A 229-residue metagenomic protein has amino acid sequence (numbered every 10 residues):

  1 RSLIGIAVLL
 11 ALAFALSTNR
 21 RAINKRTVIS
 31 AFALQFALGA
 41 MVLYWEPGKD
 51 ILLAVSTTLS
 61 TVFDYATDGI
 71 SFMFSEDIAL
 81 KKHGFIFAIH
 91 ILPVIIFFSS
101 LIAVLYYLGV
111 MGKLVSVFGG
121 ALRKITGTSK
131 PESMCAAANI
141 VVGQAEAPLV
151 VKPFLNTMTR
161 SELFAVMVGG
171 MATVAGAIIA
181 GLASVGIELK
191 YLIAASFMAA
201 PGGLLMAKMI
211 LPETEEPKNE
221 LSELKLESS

Functional and structural regions predicted by a protein language model:
R1-A7, H90: Structural signature of hydrophobic alpha-helical transmembrane segments
I6-L16, A31-L43, I95-V104, G176-G181 (+1 more regions): Hydrophobic core segments of alpha-helical transmembrane domains in multi-pass membrane transport and ion-translocation
A11-R20, Y106, L149-P153: C-terminal ends of transmembrane helices
A22-A33, I187-A195: Alpha-helical transmembrane segments and their helix-start/interface "positive-inside/aromatic belt" motifs in integral
K25-A33, L163-V168, S222: Cytoplasmic-side transmembrane-helix entry/capping segments in multi-pass membrane proteins
W45-N139: Membrane-embedded alpha-helical segments and adjacent helix-loop junctions characteristic of multi-pass solute
R123-A183: Alpha-helical membrane segments and immediately flanking helix-loop junctions that form or couple to the substrate/ion
F197-S229: Long, contiguous bundles of hydrophobic transmembrane helices that form the permeation core of multi-pass
